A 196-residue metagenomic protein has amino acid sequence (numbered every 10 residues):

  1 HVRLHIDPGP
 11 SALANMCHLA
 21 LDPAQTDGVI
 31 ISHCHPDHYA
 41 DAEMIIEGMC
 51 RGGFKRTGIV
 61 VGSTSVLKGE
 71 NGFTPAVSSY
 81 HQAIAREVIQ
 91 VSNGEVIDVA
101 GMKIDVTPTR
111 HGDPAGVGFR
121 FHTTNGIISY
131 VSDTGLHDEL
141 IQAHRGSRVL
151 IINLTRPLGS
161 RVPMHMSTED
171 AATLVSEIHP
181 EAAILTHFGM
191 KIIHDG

Functional and structural regions predicted by a protein language model:
H1-L19, G116-S132, V149: Conserved beta-strand hairpin/beta-sheet module of binuclear metal-dependent hydrolase folds, prominently
V2, G52-I59, I178-A183: A short helix->loop->beta-strand "cap" motif at the edges of active sites that frequently abuts
H5-G9, T26-H33, D37, G62-S63 (+3 more regions): Active-site neighborhood of phospho(di)ester-bond hydrolases with catalytic His/Asp-centered motifs
P10-S11, R110-D113, D133-H137, M190: Short beta->alpha connector loops
P10-V61, G146-V149: Active-site metal-binding motif and surrounding structural segment of the metallo-beta-lactamase
S11-L13, A85-V91, S129-G135, H165: Short gly/ser/thr-rich secondary-structure transition/capping motifs
T57-G116, T123-N125: Metallo-beta-lactamase
L136-G196: Cap/insert and terminal regions of metallo-dependent hydrolase folds
